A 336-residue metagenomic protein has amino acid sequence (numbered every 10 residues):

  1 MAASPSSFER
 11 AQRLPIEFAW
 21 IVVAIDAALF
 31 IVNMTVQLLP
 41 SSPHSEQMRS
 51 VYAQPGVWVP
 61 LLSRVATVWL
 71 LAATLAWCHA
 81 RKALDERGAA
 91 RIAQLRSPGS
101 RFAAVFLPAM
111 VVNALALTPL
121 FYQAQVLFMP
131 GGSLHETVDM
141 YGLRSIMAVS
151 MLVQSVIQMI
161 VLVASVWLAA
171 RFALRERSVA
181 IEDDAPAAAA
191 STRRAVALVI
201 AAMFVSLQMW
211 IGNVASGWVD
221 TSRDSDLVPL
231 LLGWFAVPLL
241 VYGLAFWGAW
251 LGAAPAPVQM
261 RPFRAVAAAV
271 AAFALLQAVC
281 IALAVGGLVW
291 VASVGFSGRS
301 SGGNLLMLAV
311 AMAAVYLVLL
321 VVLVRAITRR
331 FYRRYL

Functional and structural regions predicted by a protein language model:
M1-I16, L39-Y52, R330-L336: Solvent-exposed, extramembrane regions of membrane proteins
M1-R10, L84-S100, R175-T192, V258-F263 (+1 more regions): Membrane-interfacial, low-structure loops and terminal tails that flank and connect transmembrane helices in multi-pass
Q12-S42, G56-A83, S100-G131, I146-R177 (+3 more regions): Alpha-helical transmembrane segments and immediately adjacent membrane-interfacial amphipathic helices
S45-E46, Q125-Y141, A180: Short, flexible helix-coil linker/hinge segments at the edges of structured domains or between repeats
R49, E86-S100, S133-A148: A cross-kingdom feature marking solvent-exposed beta-strand/loop segments within repeated, beta-rich binding/scaffold
Y141-R144, P257, R261: Hydrophobic alpha-helical transmembrane segments
